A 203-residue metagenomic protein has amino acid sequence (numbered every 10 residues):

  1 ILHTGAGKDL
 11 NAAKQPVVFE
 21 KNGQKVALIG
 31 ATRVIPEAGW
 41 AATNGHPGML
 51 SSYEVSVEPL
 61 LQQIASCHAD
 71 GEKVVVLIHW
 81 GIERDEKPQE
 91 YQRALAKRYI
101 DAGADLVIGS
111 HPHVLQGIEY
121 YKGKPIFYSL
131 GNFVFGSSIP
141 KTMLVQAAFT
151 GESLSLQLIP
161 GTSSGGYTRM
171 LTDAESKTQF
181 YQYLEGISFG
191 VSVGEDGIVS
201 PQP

Functional and structural regions predicted by a protein language model:
I1-P203: Acidic, metal/ion-coordinating pockets
